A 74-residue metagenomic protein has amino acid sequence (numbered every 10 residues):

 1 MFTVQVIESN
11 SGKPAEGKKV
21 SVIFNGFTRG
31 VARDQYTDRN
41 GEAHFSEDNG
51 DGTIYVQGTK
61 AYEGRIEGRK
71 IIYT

Functional and structural regions predicted by a protein language model:
F2-E8: A short, amphipathic beta-strand motif
Q5, Y36, H44-S46, I71-I72: Generic structural detector for well-ordered beta-strands
N10-S11, N40: Residue-level recognition of short loop/turn positions
S11-G26: Short, ordered, surface-exposed loop/turn motifs in non-cytosolic proteins
I23-R29, T59-A61: Change "in extracellular beta-sheet-rich domains … of secreted and cell-surface proteins" to "in beta-sheet-rich domains
T28-E42: Short, acidic Ser/Thr/Gly-rich low-complexity loop/linker segments typical of extracellular and cell-surface proteins
A43-T53: Short Pro-Gly-centered beta-turn/loop motif in secreted/extracellular proteins
R65-T74: Extracellular beta-sheet/turn segments enriched in Thr/Pro/Gly and aliphatic residues
